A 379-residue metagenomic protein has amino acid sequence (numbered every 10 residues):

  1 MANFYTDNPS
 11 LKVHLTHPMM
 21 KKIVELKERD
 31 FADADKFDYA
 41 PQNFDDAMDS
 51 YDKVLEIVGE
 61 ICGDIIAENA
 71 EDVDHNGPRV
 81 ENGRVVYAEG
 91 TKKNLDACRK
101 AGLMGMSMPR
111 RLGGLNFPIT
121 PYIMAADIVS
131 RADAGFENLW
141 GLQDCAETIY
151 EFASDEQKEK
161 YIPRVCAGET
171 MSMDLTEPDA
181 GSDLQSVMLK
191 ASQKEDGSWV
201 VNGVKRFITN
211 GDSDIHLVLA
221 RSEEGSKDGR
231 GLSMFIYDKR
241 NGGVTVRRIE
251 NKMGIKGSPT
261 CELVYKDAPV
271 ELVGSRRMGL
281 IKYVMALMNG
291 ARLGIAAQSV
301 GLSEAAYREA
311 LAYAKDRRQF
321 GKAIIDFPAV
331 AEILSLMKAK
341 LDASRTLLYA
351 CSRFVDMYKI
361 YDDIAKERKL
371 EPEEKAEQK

Functional and structural regions predicted by a protein language model:
M1-F136, E156, K160, I360-E377: Amphipathic, small/basic residue-rich leader segments at the start of a protein or domain
K36-Y39, R240-G243, R247, P259-A291 (+1 more regions): A glycine-rich, basic-preceded beta-loop-alpha segment at the flavin cofactor/substrate interface of flavin-utilizing
N76-V86, P109-L115, Q143-F152, L175-A180 (+2 more regions): Conserved short loop/turn motifs at secondary-structure junctions
E81-M108, S172-D196, V200, R206-I215 (+1 more regions): Flexible, glycine/threonine-enriched loop-and-boundary segments that flank and lead into catalytic domains of large
G141-L142, A153-L189, S352, I360-K375: Internal maturation/activation junctions in enzymes
D179-S182, F207-T209, S226, K252-P259: Short Gly/Pro-enriched turn/cap motifs at secondary-structure boundaries
S198, N202-V244: A short core secondary-structure module
R292-E373: Extended amphipathic alpha-helical segments enriched in small hydrophobics
